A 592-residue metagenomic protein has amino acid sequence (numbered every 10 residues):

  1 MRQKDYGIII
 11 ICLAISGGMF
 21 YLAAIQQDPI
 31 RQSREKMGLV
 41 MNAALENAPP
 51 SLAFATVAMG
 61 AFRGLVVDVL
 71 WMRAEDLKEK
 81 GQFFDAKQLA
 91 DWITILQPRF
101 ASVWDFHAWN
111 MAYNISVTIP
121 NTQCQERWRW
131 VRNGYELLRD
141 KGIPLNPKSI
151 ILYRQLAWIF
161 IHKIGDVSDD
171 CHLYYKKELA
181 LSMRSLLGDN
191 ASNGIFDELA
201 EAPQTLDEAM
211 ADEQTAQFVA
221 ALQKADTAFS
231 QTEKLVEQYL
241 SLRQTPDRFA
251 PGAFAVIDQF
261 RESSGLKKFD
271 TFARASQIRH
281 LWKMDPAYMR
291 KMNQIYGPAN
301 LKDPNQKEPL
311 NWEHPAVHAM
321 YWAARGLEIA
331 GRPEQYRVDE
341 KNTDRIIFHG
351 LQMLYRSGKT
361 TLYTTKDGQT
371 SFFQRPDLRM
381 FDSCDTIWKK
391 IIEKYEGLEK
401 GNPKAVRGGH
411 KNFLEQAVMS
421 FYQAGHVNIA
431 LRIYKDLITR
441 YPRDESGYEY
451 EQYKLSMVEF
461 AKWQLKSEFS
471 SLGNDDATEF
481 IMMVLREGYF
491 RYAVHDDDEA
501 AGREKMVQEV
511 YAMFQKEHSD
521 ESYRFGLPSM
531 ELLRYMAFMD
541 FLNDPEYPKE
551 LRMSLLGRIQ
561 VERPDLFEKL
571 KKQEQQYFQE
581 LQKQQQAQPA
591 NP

Functional and structural regions predicted by a protein language model:
M1-F106, N110, N114, N133-D140 (+4 more regions): N-terminal alpha-helical interaction modules that lie
M111, R127, S149-Y153: Aromatic-lined, polymer-binding surfaces characteristic of secreted/periplasmic polysaccharide-degrading enzymes
M111-C124: Substrate-binding clefts and substrate-entry loops adjacent to catalytic sites of polymer-processing enzymes acting on
C124-Y135: Non-membrane alpha-helical structural segments and their capping/turn regions in soluble enzymes
Y153-G165: Acidic helix/loop microenvironments that form the catalytic cleft of cell-wall polysaccharide enzymes
